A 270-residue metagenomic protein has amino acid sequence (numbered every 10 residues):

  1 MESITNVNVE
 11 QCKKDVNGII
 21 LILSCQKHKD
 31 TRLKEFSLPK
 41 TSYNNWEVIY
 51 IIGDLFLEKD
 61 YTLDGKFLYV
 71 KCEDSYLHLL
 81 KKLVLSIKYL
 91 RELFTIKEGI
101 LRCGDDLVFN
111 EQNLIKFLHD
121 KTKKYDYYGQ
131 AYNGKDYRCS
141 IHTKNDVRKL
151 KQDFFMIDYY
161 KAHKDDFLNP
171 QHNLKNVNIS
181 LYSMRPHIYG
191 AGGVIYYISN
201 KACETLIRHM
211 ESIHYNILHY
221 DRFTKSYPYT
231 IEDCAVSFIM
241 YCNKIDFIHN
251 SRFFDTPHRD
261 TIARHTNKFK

Functional and structural regions predicted by a protein language model:
M1-R32: N-proximal low-complexity "stem/linker" segments adjacent to membrane-targeting elements
D15, E35-W46: Short, acidic, metal-binding catalytic loop of nucleotide-sugar glycosyltransferases
I20-L23, V48, G192-Y196: Conserved, well-structured core segments
L38-P39, K88-L93, F117: A generic secondary-structure signal
Y50-E98, E111: Active-site-proximal specificity loops/subdomain of glycosyltransferases
I100, G104-V108: The conserved acidic donor/metal-binding loop of glycosyltransferases
L107-F238, C242: Conserved catalytic core of nucleotide-sugar-dependent glycosyltransferases
K244-K270: PAPS-dependent sulfotransferase catalytic core
